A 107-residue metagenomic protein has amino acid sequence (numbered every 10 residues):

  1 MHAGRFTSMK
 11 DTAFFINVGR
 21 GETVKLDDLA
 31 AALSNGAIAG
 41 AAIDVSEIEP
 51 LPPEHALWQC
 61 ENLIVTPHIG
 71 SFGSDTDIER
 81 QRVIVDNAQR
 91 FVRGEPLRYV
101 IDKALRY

Functional and structural regions predicted by a protein language model:
M1-G4, E22-V24: Beta-loop-alpha module in the N-terminal Rossmann-like domain of NAD(P)-dependent dehydrogenases, especially those
H2-R5, I84-D86: A short, gly/pro- and small-residue-rich
R5-F6, L57: Hydrophobic anchor residues at the C-terminal helix/turn of individual leucine-rich repeat
T12-Y107: Rossmann-like dinucleotide-binding domain for NAD(H)/NADP(H)
